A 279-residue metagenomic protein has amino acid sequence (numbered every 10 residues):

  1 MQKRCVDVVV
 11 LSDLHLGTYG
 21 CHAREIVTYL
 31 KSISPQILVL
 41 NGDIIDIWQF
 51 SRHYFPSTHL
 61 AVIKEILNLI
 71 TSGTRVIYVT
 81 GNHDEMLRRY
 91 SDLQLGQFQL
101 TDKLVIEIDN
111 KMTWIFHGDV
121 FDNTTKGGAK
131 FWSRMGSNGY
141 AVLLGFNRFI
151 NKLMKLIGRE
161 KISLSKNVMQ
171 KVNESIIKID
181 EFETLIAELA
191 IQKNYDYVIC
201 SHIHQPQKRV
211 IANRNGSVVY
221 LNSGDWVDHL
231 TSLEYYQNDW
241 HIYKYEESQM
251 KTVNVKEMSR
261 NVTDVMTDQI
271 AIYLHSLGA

Functional and structural regions predicted by a protein language model:
Q2-D7, L16-I108: Core catalytic region of metal-dependent phosphoesterases/phosphodiesterases, especially metallo-beta-lactamase-like
D7-H15, M112-D119, V219-G224: Active-site-proximal beta-strand elements of phosphoester/diester hydrolases
V9, V39, I77-V79, W114 (+2 more regions): Hydrophobic/aromatic beta-strand patches that form the interior of the parallel beta-sheet core in alpha/beta enzyme
D13, G42-D43, G81, H117 (+2 more regions): Active-site glycine-centered loops adjacent to acidic/histidine catalytic or metal-binding residues that shape
G96-T101, D119, N123-S133, D180-Y245: Conserved beta-sheet core of the metallophosphoesterase superfamily
L100, D109, L164-D196, Q205-P206 (+1 more regions): Non-catalytic terminal accessory segments
I106-D109, I211-A279: Binuclear metal-dependent phosphoesterase catalytic core
F116-F182: Active-site-proximal loop/helix segment associated with metal-binding centers of metalloenzymes
